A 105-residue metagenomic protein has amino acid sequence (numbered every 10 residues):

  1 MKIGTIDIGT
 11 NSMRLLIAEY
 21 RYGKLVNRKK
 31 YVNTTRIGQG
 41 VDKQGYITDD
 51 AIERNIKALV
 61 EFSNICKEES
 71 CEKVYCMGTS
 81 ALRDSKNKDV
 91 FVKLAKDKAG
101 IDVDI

Functional and structural regions predicted by a protein language model:
M1-I8, L16-I105: Nucleotide/phosphate-binding catalytic cleft detector across ATP-hydrolyzing and phosphate-transferring enzymes
N11: Primarily the dimerization/phosphotransfer
